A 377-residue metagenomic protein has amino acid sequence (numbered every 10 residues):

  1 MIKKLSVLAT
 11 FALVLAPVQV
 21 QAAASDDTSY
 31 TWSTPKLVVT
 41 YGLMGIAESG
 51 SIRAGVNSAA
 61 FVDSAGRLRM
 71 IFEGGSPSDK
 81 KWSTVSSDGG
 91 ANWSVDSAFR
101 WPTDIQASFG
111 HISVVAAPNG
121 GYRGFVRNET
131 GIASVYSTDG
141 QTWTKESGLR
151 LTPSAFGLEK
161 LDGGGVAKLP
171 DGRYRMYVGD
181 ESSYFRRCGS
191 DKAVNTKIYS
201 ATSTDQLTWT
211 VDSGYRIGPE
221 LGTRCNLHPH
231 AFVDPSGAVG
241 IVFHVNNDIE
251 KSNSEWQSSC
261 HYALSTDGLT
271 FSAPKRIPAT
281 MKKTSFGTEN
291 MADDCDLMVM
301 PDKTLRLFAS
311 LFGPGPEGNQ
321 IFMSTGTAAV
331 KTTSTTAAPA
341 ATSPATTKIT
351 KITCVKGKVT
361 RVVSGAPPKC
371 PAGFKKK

Functional and structural regions predicted by a protein language model:
M1-A24: Secretory targeting and sorting signals
S25-T332: Carbohydrate-active catalytic/glycan-binding domains of CAZyme proteins, especially the secreted or lumenal ectodomains
V126, T360-A366: Short amphipathic beta-strand/extended segments with alternating polar/hydrophobic composition
T138, S183, I349, S364-G365: Disulfide-bonded cysteine motifs in exported proteins
T332-S343: Extracellular mucin-like PTS domains
T350-K356: A short beta-strand micro-motif
F374-K377: Short Cys/His-rich micro-motifs in 6-15 aa windows
